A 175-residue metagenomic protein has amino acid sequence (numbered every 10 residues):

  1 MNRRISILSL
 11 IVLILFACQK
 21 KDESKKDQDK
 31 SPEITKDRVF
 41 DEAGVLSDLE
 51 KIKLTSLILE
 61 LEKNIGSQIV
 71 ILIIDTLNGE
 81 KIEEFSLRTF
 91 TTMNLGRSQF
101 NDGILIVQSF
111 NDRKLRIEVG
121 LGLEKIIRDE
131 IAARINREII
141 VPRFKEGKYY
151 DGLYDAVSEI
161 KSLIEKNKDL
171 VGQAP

Functional and structural regions predicted by a protein language model:
N2-S6, F16-P175: A structural boundary signal for the start of the first folded domain, especially the loop/turn and N-capping region
